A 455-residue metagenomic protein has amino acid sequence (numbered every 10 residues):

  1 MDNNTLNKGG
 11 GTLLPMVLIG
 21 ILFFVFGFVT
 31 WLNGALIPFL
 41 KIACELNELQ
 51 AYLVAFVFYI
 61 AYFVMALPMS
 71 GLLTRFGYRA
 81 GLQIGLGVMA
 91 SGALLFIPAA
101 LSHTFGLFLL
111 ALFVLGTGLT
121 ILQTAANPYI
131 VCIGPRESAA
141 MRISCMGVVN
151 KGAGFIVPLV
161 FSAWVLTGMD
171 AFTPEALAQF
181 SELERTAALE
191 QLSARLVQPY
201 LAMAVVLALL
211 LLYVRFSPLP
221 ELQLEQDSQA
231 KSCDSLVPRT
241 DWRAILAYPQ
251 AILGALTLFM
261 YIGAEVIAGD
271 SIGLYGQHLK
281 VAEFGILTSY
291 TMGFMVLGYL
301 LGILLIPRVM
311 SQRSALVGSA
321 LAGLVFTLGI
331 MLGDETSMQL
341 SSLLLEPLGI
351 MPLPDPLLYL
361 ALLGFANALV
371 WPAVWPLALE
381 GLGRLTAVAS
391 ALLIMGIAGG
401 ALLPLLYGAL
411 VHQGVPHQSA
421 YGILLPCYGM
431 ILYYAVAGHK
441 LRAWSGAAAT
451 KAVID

Functional and structural regions predicted by a protein language model:
L14-K41, A126-N127, V157, A268-G276: Extracytoplasmic
N33-I37, V157-L166, R243-T291: Extracytoplasmic gate region of multi-pass secondary transporters
L53-G71, S289-G302, G399: Central cavity-lining transmembrane alpha-helices of secondary-active solute carriers, predominantly the Major
V64-G106: Conserved MFS/SLC helix-loop-helix module at the cytosolic interface between two early adjacent transmembrane helices
M65-Y78, G298-Q312, V411: Helix-to-loop junctions at the C-terminal end of transmembrane segments in multipass secondary transporters
G87-S102, L321-G349: C-terminal ends and interior cores of transmembrane alpha-helices in multi-pass membrane transporters/permeases
I121-P135, A368-G383: Intracellular juxtamembrane helix-capping segments at the cytosolic ends of symmetry-related transmembrane helices
S138-P174, S390-P404: Glycine-rich segments within core transmembrane alpha-helices of 12-TM secondary carriers
